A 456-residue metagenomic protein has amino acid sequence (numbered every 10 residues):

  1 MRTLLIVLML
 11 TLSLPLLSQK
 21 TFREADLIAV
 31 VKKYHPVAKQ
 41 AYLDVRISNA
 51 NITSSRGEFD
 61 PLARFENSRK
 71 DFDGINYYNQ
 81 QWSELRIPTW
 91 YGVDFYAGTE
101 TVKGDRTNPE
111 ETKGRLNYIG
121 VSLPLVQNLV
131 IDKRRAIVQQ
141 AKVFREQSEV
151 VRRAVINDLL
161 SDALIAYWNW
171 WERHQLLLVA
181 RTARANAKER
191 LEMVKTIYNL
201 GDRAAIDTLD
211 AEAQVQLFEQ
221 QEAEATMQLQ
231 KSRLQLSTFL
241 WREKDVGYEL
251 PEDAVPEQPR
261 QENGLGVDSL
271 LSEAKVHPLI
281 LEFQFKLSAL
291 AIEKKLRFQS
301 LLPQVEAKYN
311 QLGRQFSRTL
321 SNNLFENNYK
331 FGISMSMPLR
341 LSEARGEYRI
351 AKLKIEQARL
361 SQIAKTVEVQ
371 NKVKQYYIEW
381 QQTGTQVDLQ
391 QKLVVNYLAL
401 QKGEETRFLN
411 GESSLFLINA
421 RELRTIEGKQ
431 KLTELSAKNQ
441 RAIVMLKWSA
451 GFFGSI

Functional and structural regions predicted by a protein language model:
M1-L5: Positively charged n-region of N-terminal signal peptides that target proteins for export
I6, L16-L17: Cleavable N-terminal signal peptides
S18-N76, V126, K133-A136, Q140-K142 (+10 more regions): Bacterial Sec-pathway N-terminal export signals of envelope proteins
I28, Q40-S55, V155-A180, Q214-V215 (+4 more regions): Amphipathic alpha-helical coiled-coil segments
A63-Y78, G92-T112, L116, G120-A154 (+3 more regions): Small/polar (Gly/Ser/Thr/Ala-rich) solvent-exposed segments that form structured loops/beta-strands/short helices used
E149-L270, E379, T383, R424-T425 (+2 more regions): Periplasmic alpha-helical coiled-coil/stalk elements that build and connect Gram-negative outer-membrane
